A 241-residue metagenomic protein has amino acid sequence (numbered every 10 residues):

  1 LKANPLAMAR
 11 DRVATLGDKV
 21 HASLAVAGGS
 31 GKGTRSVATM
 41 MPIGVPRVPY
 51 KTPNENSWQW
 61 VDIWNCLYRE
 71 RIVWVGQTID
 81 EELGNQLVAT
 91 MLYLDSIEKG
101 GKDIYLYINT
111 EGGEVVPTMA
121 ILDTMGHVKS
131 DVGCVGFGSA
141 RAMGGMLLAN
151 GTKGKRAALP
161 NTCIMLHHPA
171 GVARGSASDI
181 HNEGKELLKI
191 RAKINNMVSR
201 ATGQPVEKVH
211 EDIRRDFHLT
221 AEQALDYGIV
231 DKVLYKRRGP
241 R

Functional and structural regions predicted by a protein language model:
L1-R241: Terminal-region recognition feature
